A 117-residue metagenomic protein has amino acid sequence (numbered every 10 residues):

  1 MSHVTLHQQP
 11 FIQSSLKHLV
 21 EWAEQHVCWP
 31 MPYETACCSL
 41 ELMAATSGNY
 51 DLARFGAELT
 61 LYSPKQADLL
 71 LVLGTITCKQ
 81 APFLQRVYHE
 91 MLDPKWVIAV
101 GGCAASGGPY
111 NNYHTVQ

Functional and structural regions predicted by a protein language model:
M1-K65, D93-K95, Y113-T115: Iron-sulfur (Fe-S) cluster-binding modules
A45, Q66-T75: Short, basic, glycine/proline-bearing loop/turn elements
R54, V72, I76-A81, R86-M91 (+2 more regions): Metallocofactor- and cofactor-centric catalytic cores in central/energy metabolism, strongly enriched
A105-Q117: Glycine-rich, charge-decorated loop segments at or immediately adjacent to ligand/cofactor-binding or catalytic sites
